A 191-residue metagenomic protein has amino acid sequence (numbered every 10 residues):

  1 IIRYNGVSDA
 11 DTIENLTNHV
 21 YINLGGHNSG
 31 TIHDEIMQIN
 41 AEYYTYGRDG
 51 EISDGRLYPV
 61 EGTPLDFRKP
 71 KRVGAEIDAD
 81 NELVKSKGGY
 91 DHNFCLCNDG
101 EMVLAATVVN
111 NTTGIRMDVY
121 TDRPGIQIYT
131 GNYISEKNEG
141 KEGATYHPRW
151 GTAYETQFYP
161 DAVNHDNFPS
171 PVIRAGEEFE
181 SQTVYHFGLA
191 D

Functional and structural regions predicted by a protein language model:
I1-D191: An exposed, glycine/acidic-rich loop-and-rim segment of catalytic or binding clefts
